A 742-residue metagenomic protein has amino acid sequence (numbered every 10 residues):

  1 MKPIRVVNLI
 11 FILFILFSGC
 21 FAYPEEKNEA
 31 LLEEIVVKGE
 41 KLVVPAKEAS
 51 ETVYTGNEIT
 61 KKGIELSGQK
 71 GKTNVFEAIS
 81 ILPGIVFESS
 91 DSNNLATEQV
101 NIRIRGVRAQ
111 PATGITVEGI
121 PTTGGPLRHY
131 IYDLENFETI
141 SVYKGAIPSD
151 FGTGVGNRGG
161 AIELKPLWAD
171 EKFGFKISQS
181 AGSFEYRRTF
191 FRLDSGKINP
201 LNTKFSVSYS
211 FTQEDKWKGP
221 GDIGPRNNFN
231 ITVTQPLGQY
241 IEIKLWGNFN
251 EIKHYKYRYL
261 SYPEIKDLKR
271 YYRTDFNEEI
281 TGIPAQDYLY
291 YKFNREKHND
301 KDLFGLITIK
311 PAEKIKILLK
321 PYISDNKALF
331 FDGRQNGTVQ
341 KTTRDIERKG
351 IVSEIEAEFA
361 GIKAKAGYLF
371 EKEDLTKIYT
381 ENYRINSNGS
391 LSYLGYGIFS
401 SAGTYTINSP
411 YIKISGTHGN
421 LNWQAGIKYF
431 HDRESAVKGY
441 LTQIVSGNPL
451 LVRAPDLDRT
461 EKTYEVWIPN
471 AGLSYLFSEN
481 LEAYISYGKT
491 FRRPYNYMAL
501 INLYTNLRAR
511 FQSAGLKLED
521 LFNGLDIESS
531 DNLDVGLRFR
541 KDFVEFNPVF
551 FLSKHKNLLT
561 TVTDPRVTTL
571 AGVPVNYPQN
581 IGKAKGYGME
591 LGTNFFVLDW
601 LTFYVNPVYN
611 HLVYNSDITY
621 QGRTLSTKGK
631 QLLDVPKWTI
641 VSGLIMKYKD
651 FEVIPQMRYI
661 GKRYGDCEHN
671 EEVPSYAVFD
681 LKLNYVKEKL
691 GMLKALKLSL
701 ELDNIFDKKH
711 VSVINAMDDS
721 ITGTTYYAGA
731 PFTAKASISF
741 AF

Functional and structural regions predicted by a protein language model:
E34-K70, N101: N-terminal periplasmic "start-of-domain" segments of outer-membrane beta-barrel proteins
S67, F76-I120, E138: Extracytoplasmic beta-strand/coil segments of soluble accessory domains associated with Gram-negative outer-membrane
L134-K176: A beta-strand signature from Gram-negative outer-membrane beta-barrel systems, especially the internal plug domain
G174-K176, S180-E214, K218-L268, N294-A312 (+4 more regions): Transmembrane beta-barrel wall of Gram-negative outer-membrane proteins
E242, K297-F331, N336-S446, L450 (+6 more regions): Face-selective signature of the C-terminal outer-membrane beta-barrel domain
K310, K316-Y322, A328-L329, L476 (+6 more regions): Membrane-embedded beta-barrel scaffold of Gram-negative outer-membrane proteins
A360, K365, T417-N420, E545 (+5 more regions): Gram-negative outer-membrane beta-barrel transporters
S415, A471-S474, I485, F595 (+2 more regions): Conserved C-terminal beta-signal and adjacent last beta-strands/turns of outer-membrane beta-barrel proteins
